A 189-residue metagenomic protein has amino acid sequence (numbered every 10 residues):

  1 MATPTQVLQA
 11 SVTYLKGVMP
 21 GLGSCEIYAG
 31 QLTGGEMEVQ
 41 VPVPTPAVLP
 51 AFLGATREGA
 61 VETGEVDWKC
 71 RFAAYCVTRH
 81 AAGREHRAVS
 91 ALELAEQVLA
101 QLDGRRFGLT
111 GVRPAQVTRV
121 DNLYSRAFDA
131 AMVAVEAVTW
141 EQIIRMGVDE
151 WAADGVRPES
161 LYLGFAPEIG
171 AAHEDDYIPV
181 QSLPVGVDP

Functional and structural regions predicted by a protein language model:
M1-E62, Q101, P158, Y162-P189: Small/polar-rich, solvent-exposed N-terminal microdomains that initiate assembly or binding
Q6-Q9, T63-W68, V77-D103: Extracellular/virion structural assembly segments
S11, G30-T33, A74-T78, A95-D103 (+3 more regions): Functionally constrained cores in energy, signaling, and assembly domains
E26-E85, P114-M132, A137, V185-D188: Short, solvent-exposed beta-alpha or beta-beta edge segments that form flexible loop/patches at the rim of ligand
P44-L49, V89-A153, I169-A171: Acidic-leaning, charged glycine-interspersed low-complexity segments
W68-H80, D149-I169: Short secondary-structure transition/capping segments
